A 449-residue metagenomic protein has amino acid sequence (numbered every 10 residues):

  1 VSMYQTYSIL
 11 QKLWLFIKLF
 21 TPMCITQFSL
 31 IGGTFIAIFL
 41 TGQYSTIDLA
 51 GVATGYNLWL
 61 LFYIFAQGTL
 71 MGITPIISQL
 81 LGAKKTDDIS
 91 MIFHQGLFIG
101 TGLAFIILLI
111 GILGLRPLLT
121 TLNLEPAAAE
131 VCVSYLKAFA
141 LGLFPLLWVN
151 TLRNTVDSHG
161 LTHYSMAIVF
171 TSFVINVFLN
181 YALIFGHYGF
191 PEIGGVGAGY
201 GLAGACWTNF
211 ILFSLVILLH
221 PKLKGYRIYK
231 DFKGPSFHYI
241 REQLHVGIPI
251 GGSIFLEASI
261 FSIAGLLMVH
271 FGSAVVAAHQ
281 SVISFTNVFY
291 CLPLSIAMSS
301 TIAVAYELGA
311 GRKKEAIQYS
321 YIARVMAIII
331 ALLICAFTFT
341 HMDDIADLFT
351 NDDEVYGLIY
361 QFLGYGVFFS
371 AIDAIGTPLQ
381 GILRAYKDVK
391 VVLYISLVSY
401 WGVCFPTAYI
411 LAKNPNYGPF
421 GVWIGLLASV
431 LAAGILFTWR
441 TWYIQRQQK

Functional and structural regions predicted by a protein language model:
V1-C24, I77-F144, F190-I248, V304-F369 (+1 more regions): Short alpha-helical transmembrane segments in multi-pass integral membrane proteins
W14-T74, S78, I248-H270: Signature of the first transmembrane helix
M23, Q27, F35-F39, Y56 (+15 more regions): Transmembrane alpha-helix boundary and packing residues in multipass membrane permease domains and related
L30, T34-A37, T41, Y63-L70 (+16 more regions): Alpha-helical transmembrane segments and their lipid-water interface positions in multi-pass membrane proteins
G32-G51, L119-P126, A182-I193, F255-V288 (+3 more regions): Helix-terminus/linker motif at the lipid-water interface of multi-pass membrane proteins
I38, L49-L109, L146-S165, G265 (+3 more regions): Small-residue-rich hydrophobic transmembrane alpha-helices
L70, T74, F139-S158, S165-F173 (+7 more regions): Short runs within selected transmembrane alpha-helices of multi-pass transporters and secretion channels
L223-V246, G252-A258, S262-H270, V275-H279: Acidic, glycine-rich loop-and-beta core segments that form the ion-binding/anion-interacting portion of active sites
